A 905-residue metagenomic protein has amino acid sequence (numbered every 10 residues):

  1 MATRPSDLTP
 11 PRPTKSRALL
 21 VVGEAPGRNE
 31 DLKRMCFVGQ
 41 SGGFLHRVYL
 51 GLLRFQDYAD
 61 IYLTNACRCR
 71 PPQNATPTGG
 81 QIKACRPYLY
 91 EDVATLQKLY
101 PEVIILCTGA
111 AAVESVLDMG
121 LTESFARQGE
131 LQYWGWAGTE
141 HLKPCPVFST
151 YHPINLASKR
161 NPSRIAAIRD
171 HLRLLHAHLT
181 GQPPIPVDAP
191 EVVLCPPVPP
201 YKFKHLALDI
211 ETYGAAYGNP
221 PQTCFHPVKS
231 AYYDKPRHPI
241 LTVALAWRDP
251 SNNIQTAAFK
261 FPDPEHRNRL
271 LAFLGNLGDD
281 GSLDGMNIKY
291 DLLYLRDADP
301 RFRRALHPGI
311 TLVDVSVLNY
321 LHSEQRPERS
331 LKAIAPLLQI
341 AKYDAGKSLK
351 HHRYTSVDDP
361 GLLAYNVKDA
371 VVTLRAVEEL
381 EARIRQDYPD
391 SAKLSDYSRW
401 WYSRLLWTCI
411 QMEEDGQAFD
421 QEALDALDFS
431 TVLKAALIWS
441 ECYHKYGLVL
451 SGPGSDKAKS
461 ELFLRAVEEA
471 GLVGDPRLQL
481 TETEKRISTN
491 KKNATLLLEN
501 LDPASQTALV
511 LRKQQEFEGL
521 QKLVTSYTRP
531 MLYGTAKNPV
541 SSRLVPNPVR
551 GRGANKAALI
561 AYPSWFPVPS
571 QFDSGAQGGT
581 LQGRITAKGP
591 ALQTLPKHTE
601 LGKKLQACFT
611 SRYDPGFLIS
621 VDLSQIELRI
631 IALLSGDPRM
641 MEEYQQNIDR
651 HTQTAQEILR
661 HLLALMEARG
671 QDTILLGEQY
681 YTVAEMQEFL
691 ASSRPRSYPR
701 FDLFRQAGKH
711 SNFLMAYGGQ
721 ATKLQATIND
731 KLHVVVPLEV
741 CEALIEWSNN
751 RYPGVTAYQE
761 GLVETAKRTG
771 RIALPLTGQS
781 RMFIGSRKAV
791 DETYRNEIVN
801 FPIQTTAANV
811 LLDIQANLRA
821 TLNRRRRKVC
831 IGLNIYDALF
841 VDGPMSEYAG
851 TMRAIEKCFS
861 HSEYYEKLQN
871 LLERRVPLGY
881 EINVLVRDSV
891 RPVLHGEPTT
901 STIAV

Functional and structural regions predicted by a protein language model:
M1-I185: A polyanion-binding, active-site-adjacent surface
L8-T14, L96, T139-E140, E191-K204 (+3 more regions): A short acidic-Thr-Gly-centered motif at the start of a beta-strand
Y58, T64, L312-D314, A423 (+4 more regions): Short Gly/Ser/Thr- and Asp/Glu-enriched loop/turn motifs at secondary-structure junctions
V103-G109, G281-D291, L618-S620: Acidic beta-strand-to-loop metal/phosphate-binding motif
C145-F148, I154-L156, L179-V192, H238-L241 (+4 more regions): Active-site-proximal helix-loop-helix substrate-binding element of RNase H-like nuclease domains
G181-F259, F302, R326, L337 (+7 more regions): Conserved "right-hand" nucleotidyltransferase catalytic core of DNA-directed polymerases
W407, E414, V473, S488 (+7 more regions): Conserved catalytic core of nucleic-acid polymerases
E856-Q869: A common structural junction motif
